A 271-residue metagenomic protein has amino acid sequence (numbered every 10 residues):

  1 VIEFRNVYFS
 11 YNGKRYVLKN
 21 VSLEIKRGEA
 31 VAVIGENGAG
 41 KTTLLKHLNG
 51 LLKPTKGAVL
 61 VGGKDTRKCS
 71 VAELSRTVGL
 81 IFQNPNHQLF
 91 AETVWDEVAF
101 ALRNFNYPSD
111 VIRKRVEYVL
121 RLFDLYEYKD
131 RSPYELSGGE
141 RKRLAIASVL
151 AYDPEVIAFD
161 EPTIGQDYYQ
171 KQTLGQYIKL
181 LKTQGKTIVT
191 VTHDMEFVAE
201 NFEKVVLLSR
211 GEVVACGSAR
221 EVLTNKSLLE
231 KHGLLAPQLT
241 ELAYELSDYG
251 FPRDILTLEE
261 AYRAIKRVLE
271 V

Functional and structural regions predicted by a protein language model:
I34-E36: The feature captures the beta-strand-to-loop junction immediately N-terminal to the Walker
N49: Helix-to-loop junction immediately C-terminal to a conserved catalytic motif
G57-D65, L74: Conserved ABC transporter NBD signature motif
D110-Y128: Conserved ABC ATPase "signature" region
S132-L136, E140: Conserved ABC ATPase signature
I157-D160: Catalytic Walker B motif of ABC-type/P-loop ATPase nucleotide-binding domains
R210-G211: Conserved ABC ATPase "signature" C-loop
